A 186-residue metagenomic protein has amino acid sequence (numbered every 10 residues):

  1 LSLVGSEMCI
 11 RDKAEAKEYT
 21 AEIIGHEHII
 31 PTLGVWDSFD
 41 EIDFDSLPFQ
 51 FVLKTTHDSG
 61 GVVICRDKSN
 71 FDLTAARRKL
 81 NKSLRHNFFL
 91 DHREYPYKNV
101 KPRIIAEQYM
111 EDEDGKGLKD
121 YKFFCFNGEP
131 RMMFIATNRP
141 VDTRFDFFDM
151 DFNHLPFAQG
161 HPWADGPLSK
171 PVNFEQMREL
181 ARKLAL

Functional and structural regions predicted by a protein language model:
L1-G5, C9: Single conserved hydrophobic/aromatic residue that forms the stacking wall/gate of nucleotide- or nucleobase-binding
S6-E7, G166-K170, R182: Active-site rim elements
I10-A16: Short beta-strand to alpha-helix junction loop
E15, Q176-L180: Short, conserved clusters of charged catalytic residues that mark active-site and nucleotide-handling motifs
A16-I24, H28-D37, D43-P96: A basic- and aromatic-enriched beta-loop-alpha substructure that forms the phosphate/nucleotide- and DNA/RNA-contacting
E22, K183-L184: Amphipathic alpha-helical regulatory segments at dimerization interfaces that relay allosteric signals between sensory
G34-F39, Y109-E113: Short beta->alpha connector loops
L47, F71-G166, R178, L184: Phosphate-binding site of ATP-dependent enzymes
